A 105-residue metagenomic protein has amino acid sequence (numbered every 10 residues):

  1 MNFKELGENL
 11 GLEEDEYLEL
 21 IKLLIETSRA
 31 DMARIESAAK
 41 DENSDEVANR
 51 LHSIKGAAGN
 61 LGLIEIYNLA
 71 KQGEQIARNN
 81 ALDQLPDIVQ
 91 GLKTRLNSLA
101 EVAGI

Functional and structural regions predicted by a protein language model:
M1-N49, S53-I105: Two-component system phosphorelay core
